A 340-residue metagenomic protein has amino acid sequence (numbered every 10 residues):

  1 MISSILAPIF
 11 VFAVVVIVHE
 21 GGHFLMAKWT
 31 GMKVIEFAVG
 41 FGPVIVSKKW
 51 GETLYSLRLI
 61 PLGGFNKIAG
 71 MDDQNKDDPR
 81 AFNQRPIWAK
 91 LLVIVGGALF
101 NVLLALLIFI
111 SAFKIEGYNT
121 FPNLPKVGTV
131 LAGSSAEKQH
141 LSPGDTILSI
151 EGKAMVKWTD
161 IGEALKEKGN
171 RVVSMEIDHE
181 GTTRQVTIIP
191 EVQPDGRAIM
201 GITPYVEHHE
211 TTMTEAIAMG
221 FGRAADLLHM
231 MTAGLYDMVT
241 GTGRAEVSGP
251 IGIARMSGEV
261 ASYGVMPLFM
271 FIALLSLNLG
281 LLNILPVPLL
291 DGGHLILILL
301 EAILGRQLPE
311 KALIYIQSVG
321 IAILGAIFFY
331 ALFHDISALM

Functional and structural regions predicted by a protein language model:
I2, M71-W88, G96, F100-I251 (+1 more regions): PDZ peptide-recognition modules
S3-D77, L285-L304: Small-residue-rich helix-interface/hinge motifs
S4, P8, P86-I94, P267-F271: Residue-level signature of transmembrane alpha-helical entry/exit and packing/kink sites in multi-pass membrane
F12-V16, K67, N101, L274-N283 (+1 more regions): Alpha-helical transmembrane segments of multi-pass membrane proteins
V46-K49, G117, L124-T129, M213 (+1 more regions): Membrane interface segments of multi-pass transport proteins and intramembrane proteases
Y236-G241, S276-L290: Transmembrane alpha-helix interface/packing and boundary motifs in multi-pass membrane proteins, characterized by
P267-G280, R306: Alpha-helical transmembrane segments of multi-pass integral membrane proteins
Y330-M340: Juxtamembrane boundary at the C-terminal end of a transmembrane helix
